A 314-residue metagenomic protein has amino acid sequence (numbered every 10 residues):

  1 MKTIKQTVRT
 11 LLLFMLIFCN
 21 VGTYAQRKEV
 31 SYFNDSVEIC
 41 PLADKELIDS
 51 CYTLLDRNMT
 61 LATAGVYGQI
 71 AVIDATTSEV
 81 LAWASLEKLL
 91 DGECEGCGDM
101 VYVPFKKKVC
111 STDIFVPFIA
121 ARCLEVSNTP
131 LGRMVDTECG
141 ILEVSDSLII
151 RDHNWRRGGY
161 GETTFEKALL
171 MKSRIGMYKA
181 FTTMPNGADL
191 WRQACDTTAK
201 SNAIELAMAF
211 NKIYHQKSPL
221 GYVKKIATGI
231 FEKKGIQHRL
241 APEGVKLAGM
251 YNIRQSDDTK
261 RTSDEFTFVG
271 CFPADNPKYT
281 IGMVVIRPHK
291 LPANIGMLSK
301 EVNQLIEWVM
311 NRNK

Functional and structural regions predicted by a protein language model:
M1-Q26: Bacterial Sec-dependent N-terminal signal peptides
T23-E38, K45, N128, M134 (+2 more regions): Structured C-terminal helix/loop/strand segments within mature extracytoplasmic catalytic/sensor domains
K28-F115, S127-N128: Short pre-catalytic segments that frame enzyme active sites
C51, V80, I114-R122, M177 (+2 more regions): Extended, hydrophobic alpha-helical segments in both membrane/secreted and soluble proteins
A75-T77, S145, A274-D275: Short acidic-glycine loop/turn motifs at beta-strand connectors
T76, F118, E205: Ca2+-coordinating acidic residues in Ca2+-binding motifs
E79, L89-L90, V144, S256 (+1 more regions): Flexible, glycine-rich phosphate/dinucleotide-binding loops and adjacent beta-alpha linkers at cofactor/substrate
A84, C110-F165, M171-R174: Short, glycine/proline-biased beta-turn/loop segments that scaffold the active-site neighborhood
